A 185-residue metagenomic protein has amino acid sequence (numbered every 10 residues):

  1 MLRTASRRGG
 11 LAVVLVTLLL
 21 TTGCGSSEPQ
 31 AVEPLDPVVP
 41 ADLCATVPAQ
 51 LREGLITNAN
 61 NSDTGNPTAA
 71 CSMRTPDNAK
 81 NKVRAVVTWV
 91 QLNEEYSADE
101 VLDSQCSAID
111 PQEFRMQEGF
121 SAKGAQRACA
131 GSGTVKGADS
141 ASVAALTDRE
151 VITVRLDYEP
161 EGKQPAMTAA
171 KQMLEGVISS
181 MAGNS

Functional and structural regions predicted by a protein language model:
M1-T4, G25, L55-I56: N-terminal targeting signals for Sec/Tat export/insertion, comprising classic cleavable signal peptides
M1-V14: Bacterial N-terminal signal peptides that target proteins for export
L19-G23: C-terminal motif of bacterial Sec signal peptides marking the signal peptidase cleavage site
E28-S185: A small/polar (G/S/T-enriched), proline-flanked helix-loop surface module common in exported/cell-envelope proteins
